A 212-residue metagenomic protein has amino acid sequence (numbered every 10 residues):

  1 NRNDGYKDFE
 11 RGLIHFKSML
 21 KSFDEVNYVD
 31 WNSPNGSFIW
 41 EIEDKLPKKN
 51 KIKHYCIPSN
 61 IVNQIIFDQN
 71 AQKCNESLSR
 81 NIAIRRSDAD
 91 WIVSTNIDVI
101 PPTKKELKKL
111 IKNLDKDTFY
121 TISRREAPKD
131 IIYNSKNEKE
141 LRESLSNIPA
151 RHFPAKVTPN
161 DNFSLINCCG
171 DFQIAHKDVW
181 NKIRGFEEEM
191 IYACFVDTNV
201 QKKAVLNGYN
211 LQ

Functional and structural regions predicted by a protein language model:
R2, D30-E43, P58-I61, V99-I100: A conserved acidic beta->alpha catalytic loop
R2-D8: A short, glycine/small-residue-rich beta-strand->loop->alpha-helix junction that serves as a flexible
R11-F23: Short, acidic, metal-binding catalytic loop of nucleotide-sugar glycosyltransferases
F38-R86: Active-site-proximal specificity loops/subdomain of glycosyltransferases
A71, I84, P102-E189: Conserved catalytic core of nucleotide-sugar-dependent glycosyltransferases
E76-N81, D98-V99, C168-D171, A193-Q201: Conserved glycosyltransferase catalytic-site signature
A89-P102: Short beta-strand-to-loop acidic/aromatic patch adjacent to the donor-nucleotide binding site
N181-K202, Y209-L211: Donor nucleotide-sugar recognition loop
